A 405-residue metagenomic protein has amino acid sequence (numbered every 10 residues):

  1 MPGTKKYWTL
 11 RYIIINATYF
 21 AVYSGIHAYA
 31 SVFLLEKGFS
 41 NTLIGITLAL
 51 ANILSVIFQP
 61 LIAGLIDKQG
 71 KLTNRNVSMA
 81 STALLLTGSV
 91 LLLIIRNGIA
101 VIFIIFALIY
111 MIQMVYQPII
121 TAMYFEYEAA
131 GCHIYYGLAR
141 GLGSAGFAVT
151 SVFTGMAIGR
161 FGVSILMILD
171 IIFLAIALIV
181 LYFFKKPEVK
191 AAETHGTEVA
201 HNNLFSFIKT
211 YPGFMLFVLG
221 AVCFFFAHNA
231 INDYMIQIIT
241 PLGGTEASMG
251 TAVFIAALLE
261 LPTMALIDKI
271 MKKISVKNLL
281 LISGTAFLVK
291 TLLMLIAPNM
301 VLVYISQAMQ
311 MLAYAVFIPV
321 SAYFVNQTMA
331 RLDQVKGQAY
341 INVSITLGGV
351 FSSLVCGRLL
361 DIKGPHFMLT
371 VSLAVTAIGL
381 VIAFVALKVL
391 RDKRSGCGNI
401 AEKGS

Functional and structural regions predicted by a protein language model:
M1-K6, F184-V218: Juxtamembrane intracellular "pre-TM" segments in multi-pass secondary transporters
P2-N52, G213-G250: Helix-loop boundary and gating motifs at the non-cytosolic
A17, I99-Y116, V222, L302-V316: Hydrophobic core of transmembrane alpha-helices in multi-pass small-molecule transporters, especially MFS/SLC-type
L34-L35, L65-D67, A157-F161, I239-T240 (+2 more regions): Interfacial helix-cap and linker-helix signal at transmembrane-aqueous boundaries of multi-pass secondary transporters
N41-T42, A130-L142, E246-A247, M329-I341: Loop-to-transmembrane helix entry/capping segments in MFS-fold secondary transporters and related SLC/MFSD carriers
N76-V90, N278-L293, L373: Structural signature of the two symmetry-related core transmembrane helices
I109-L142: Cytoplasmic helix-loop-helix junction between adjacent transmembrane helices in 12-TM secondary transporters
M156-F173, R358-I378: A membrane-interface helix-boundary motif in multi-pass transporters
